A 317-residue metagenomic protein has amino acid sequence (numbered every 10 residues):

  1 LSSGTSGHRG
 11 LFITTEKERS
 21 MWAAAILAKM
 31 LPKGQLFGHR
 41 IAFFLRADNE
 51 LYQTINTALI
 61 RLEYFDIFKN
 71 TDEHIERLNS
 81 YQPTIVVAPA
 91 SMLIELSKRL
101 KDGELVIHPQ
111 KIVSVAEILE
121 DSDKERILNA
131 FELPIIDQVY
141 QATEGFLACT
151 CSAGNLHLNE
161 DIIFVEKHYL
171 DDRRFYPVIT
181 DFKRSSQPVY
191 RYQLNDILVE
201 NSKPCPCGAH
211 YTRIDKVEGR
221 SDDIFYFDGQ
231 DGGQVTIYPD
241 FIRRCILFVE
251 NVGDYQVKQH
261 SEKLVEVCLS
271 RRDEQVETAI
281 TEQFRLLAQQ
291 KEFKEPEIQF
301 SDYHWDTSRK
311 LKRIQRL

Functional and structural regions predicted by a protein language model:
L1, R46, S270: Cofactor-binding loop segments of dinucleotide-utilizing enzymes, especially the Rossmann-like FAD- and NAD(P)+-binding
L1-I13: Conserved adenylation A10 loop of the ANL superfamily
H8, L36-H39, Q82, H108: Short coil/turn connectors at secondary-structure junctions
H8-G10, H39-A42, I163, F175: Generic beta-strand structural signal
I13-P32: Conserved structural elements of the adenylate-forming
T14-E16, R46, I67: Active-site donor-binding loop signature of nucleotide-sugar glycosyltransferases
L27-F65: Conserved AMP-binding loop of ANL adenylate-forming enzymes
R61-L317: Active-site glycine/GP-rich loop and adjacent strand/helix microenvironment that borders small-molecule binding pockets
